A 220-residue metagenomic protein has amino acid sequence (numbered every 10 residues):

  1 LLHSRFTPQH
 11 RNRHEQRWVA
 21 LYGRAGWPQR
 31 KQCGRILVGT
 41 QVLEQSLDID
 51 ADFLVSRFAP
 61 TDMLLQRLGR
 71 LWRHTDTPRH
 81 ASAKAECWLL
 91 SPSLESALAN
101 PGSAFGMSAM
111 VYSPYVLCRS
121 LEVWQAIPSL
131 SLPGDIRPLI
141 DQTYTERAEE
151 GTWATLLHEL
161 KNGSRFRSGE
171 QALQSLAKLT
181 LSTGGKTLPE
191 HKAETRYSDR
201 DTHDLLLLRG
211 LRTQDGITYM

Functional and structural regions predicted by a protein language model:
L1-K31, A51, V55-M220: C-terminal helicase lobe and adjacent C-terminal extensions/tails of nucleic-acid helicase motors
Q29-E44: Conserved two-lobed SF2 helicase motor
D48: Flexible glycine/serine/alanine-rich "lid" or loop that lines and gates the nucleotide-sugar donor pocket in diverse
